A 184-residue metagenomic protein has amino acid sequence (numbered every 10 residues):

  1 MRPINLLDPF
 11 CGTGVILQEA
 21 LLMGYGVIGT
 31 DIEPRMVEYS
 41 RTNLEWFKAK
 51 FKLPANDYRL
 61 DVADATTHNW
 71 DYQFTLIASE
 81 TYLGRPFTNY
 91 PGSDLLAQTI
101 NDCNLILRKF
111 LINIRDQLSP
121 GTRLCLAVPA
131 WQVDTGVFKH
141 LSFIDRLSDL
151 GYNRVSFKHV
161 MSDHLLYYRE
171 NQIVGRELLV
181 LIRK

Functional and structural regions predicted by a protein language model:
M1-K184: Class I S-adenosyl-L-methionine-dependent methyltransferase catalytic core
